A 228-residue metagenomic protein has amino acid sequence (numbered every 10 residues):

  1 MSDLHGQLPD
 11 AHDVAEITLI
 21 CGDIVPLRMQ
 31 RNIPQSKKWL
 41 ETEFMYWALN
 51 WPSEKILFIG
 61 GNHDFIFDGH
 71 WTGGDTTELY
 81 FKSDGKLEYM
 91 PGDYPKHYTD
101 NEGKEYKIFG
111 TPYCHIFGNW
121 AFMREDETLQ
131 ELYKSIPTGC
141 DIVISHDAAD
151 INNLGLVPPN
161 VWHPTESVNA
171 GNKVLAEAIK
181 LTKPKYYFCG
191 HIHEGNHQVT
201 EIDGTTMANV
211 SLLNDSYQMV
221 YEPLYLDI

Functional and structural regions predicted by a protein language model:
M1-S2, T18-D23, K55-N62, Y89-P91 (+3 more regions): Active-site neighborhood of phospho(di)ester-bond hydrolases with catalytic His/Asp-centered motifs
L4-T99: Core catalytic region of metal-dependent phosphoesterases/phosphodiesterases, especially metallo-beta-lactamase-like
H5-G6, V25, H63-F65, Y113-I116 (+3 more regions): Short, solvent-exposed loop/turn segments at secondary-structure junctions
V25, Q30-W39, G139-K183: Active-site-proximal segments of metal-dependent phosphoesterases and phosphodiesterases across multiple
K37-F44, G73-E78, E125-Q130, T165-L175: Charged helix-capping and loop-helix junction motifs
P95-D100, K104, V174-Y186, H193-I228: Binuclear metal-dependent phosphoesterase catalytic core
K104-I142, P164-K173: Binuclear metal-dependent hydrolase catalytic cores centered on His/Asp/Glu-rich metal-binding motifs
G118-M123, D147, N152-N160, V199-T200 (+1 more regions): A short secondary-structure junction signal
